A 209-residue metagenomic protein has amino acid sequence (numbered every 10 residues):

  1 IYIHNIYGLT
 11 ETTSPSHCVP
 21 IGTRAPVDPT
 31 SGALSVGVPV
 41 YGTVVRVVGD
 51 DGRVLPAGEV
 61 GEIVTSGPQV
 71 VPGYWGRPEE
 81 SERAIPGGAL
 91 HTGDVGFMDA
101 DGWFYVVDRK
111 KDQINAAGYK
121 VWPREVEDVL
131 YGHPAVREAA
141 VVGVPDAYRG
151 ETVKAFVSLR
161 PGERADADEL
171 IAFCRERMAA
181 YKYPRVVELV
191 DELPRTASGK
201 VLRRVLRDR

Functional and structural regions predicted by a protein language model:
I1-S31, V44, D51-V54: Gly/Ser/Thr-rich phosphate-binding loop
H4-E11, V36-P39, V142, E188: Beta-strand->loop->alpha-helix junctions that form or flank phosphate-binding loops in nucleotide-handling enzymes
H4-N5, V48, V64, K110: AMP-binding/adenylate-forming
G8, G67, P72-G73, E80-R83 (+3 more regions): AMP-binding/adenylate-forming catalytic core of the ANL superfamily
S14-S16, Y41-T43, G61, E151-V153 (+2 more regions): Change "...and in nucleic-acid phosphodiester-cleaving endonucleases..." to "...and in nucleic-acid processing enzymes
H17, S35-G42, R53-A84, V121: Conserved ATP/PPi-binding loop(s) of AMP-dependent carboxylate-activating enzymes
G42-V64, A100-D101, E163-A167, L202: Conserved beta-loop-beta connector loops within the AMP-binding
